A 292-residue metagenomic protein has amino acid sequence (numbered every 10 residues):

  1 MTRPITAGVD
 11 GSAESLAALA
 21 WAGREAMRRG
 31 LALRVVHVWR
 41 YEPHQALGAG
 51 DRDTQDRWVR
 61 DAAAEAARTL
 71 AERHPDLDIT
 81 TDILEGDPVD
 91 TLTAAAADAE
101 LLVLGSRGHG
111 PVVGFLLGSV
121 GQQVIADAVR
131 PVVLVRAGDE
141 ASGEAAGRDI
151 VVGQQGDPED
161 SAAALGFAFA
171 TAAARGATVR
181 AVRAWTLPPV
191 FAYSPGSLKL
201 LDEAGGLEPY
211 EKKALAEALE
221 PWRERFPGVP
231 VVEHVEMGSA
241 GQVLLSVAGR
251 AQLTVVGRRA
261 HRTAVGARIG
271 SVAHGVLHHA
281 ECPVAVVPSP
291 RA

Functional and structural regions predicted by a protein language model:
M1, E14, D53, T69-L102 (+3 more regions): Structural beta-alpha unit
M1-A49, R148-L201, R223-R225, P230-V231 (+2 more regions): Small/aliphatic-rich secondary-structure junction motif
R34-V36, T80-L84, V133, R180-V182 (+2 more regions): General small-molecule cofactor/ligand-binding pocket signal
R52-A62, L200-E211: A short acidic, glycine-rich active-site loop that binds or catalyzes chemistry on phosphate/adenosine moieties
L104-Q123, A145-G147, L253-H278: Glycine-rich, Arg-bearing micro-motifs that act as flexible, cationic patches
G105-S106, V132-A137, V284-P288: Short beta-strand elements of ligand-binding domains
G121-A141: Short, structured interface segments
P209, V232-S246, R250-A292: Protein-protein interaction modules outside structured cores
